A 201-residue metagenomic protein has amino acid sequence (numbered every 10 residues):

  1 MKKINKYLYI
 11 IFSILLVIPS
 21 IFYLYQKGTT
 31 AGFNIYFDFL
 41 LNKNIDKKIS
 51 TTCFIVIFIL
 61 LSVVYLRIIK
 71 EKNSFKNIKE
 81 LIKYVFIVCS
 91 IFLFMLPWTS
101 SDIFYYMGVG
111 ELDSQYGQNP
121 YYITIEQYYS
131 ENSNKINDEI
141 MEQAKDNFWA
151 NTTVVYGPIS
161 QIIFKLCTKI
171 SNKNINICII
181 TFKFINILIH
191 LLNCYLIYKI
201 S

Functional and structural regions predicted by a protein language model:
M1-I18, L24-F92: Start-transfer (signal-anchor) and selected internal transmembrane alpha helices of multi-pass inner/ER membrane
M1-Y9, M141, I163, L196: Intrinsic structural disorder
I59-K70, I180-S201: Transmembrane-helix motifs of polytopic, lipid-linked glycan transferases
N77-K183: Intramembrane catalytic core of multi-pass membrane enzymes that act on lipidic substrates
